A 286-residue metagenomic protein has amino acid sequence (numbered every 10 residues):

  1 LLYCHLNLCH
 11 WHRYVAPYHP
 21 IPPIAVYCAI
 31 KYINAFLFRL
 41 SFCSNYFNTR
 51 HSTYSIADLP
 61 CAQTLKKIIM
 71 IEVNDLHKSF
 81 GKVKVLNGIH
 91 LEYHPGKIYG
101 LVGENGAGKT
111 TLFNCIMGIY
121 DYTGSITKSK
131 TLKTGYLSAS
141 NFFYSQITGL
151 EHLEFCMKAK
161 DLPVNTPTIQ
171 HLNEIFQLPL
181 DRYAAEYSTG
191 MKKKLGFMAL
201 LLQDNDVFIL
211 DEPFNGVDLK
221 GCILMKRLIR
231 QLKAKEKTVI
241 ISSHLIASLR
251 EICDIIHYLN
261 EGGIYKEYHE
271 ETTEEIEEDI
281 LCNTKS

Functional and structural regions predicted by a protein language model:
V102-E104: The feature captures the beta-strand-to-loop junction immediately N-terminal to the Walker
M117: Helix-to-loop junction immediately C-terminal to a conserved catalytic motif
S140, Q146-A159: Q-loop/switch helix immediately C-terminal to the Walker
F208-E212: Catalytic Walker B motif of ABC-type/P-loop ATPase nucleotide-binding domains
L219-K220: Helix N-cap at the start of a conserved alpha-helix in ABC-type nucleotide-binding domains
S242-H244: H-loop/switch region of ABC-family ATPase nucleotide-binding domains
I256-Y268: H-loop (His-switch) and adjacent beta-strand-loop-beta switch element of ABC-type ATPase nucleotide-binding domains
